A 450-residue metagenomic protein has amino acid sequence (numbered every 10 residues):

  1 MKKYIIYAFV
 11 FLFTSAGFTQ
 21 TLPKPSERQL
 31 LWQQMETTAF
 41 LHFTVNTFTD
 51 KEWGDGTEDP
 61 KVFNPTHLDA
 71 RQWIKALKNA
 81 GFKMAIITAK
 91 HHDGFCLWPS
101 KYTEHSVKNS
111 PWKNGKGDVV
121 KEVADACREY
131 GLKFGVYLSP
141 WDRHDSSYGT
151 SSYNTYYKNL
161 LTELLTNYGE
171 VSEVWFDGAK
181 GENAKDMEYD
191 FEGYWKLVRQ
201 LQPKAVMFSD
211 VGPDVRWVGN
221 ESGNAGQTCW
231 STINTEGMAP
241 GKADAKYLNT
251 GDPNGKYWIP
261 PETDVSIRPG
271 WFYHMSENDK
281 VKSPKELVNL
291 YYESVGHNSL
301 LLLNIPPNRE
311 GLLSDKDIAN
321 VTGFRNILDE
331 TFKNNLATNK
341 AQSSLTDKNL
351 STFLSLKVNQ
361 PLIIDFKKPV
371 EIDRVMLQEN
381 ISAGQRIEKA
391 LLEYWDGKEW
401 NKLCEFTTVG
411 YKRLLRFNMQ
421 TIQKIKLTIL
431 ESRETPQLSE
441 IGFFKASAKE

Functional and structural regions predicted by a protein language model:
M1-T21: Bacterial Sec-dependent N-terminal signal peptides
M1-Y4, L415, S447-E450: Short, Lys/Arg-enriched, disordered terminal segments
Q20-F417, T428-E440, K445-S447: Mature catalytic domains of secreted/periplasmic carbohydrate-active enzymes
Q420-I422: Extracellular Ig-like/FN3 beta-sandwich strand-entry sites
